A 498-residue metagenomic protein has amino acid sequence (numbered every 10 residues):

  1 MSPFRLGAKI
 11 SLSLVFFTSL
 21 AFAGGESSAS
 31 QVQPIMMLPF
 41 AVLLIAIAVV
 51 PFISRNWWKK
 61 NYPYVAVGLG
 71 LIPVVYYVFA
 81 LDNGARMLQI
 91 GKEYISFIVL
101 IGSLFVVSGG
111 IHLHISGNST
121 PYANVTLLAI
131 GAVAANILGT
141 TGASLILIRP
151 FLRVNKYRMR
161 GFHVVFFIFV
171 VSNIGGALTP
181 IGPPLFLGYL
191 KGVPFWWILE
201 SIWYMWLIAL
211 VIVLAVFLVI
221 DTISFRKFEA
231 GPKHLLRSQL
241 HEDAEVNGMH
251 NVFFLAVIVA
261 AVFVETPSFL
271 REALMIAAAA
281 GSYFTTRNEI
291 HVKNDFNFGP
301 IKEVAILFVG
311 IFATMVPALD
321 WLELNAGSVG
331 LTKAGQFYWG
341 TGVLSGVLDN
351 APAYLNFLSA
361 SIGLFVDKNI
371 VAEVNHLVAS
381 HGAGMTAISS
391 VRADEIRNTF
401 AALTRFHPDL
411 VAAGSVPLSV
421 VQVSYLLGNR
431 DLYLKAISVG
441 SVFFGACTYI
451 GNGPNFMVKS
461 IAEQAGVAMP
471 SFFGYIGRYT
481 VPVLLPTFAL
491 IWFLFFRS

Functional and structural regions predicted by a protein language model:
S2-G109, G117, Y204-E323, T480 (+1 more regions): Hydrophobic transmembrane alpha-helices of multi-pass small-molecule transporters
A80-R153, Y157: Long, structured ligand/cofactor-binding scaffold of large enzymes
F105-I115, I130-A143, V171-T179, M205-L214 (+2 more regions): Helix-loop-helix module between adjacent transmembrane segments
Y122-I174, N356-V439, A465-P470: Hydrophobic transmembrane alpha-helices that form the pore/transport pathway of multi-pass ion and small-solute
T140-L147, P183, S345-S359, S441-K459: Membrane-helix boundary/coupling elements in multi-pass transport proteins
A143, K156-I198, I202-W203: Hydrophobic, small-residue-rich alpha-helical packing segments that form membrane-like cores
L178-T179, G188, W196-Q239, S390-D394 (+2 more regions): Juxtamembrane and boundary regions of transmembrane helices in multi-pass small-molecule transporters and channels
V257-N369, E373-N398: Transmembrane helical segments that form the transport core of multi-pass membrane transport proteins
